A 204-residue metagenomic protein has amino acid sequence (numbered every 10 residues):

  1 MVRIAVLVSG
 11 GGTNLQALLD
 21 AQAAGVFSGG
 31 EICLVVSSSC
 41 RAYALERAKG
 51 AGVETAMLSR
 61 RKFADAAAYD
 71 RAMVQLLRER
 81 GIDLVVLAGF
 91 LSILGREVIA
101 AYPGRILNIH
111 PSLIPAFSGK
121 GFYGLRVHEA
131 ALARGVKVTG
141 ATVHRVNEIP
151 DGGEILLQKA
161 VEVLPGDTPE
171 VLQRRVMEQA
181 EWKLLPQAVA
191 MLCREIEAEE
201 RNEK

Functional and structural regions predicted by a protein language model:
M1-K204: One-carbon transfer enzymes
